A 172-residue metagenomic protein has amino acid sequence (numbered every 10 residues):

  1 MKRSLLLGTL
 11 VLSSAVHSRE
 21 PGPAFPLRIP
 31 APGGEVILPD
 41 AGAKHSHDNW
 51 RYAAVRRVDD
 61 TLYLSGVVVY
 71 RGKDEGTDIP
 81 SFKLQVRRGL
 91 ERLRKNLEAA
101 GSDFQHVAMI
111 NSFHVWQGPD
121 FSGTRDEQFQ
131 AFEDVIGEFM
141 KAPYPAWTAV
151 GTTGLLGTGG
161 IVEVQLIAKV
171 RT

Functional and structural regions predicted by a protein language model:
M1-L7: N-terminal export leaders
G8, L12, V16-N111, Q117-T172: N-terminal presequence-like segments and the immediate start of the first folded domain
